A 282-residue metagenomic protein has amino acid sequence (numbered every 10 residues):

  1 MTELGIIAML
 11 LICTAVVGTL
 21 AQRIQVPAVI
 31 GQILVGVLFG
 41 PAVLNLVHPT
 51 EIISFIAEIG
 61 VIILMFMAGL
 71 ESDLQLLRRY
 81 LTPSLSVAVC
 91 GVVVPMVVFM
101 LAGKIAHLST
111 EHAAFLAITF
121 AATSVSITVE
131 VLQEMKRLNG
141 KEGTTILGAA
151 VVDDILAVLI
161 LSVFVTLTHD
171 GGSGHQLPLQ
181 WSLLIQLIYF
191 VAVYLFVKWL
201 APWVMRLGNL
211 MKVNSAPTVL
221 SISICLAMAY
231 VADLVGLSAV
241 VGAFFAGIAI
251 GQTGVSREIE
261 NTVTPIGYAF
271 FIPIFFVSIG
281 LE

Functional and structural regions predicted by a protein language model:
M1-E3, L44-I52, L101-H112, V165-P178 (+2 more regions): Helix-coil boundary and interhelical linker segments in multi-pass alpha-helical membrane proteins
T2-G18, D73-I105, H175-V193: Entry/N-cap segments of selected transmembrane alpha helices and their immediately preceding amphipathic helices
I7-A8, I12-V16, I155-F270, I274: Core mid-bundle transmembrane helix pairs that form the ion/substrate translocation pathway in diverse multi-pass
I7-L10, A28, Q32-I33, V37 (+8 more regions): Alpha-helical transmembrane segments of multi-pass membrane proteins, especially transporters and channels
A21-A28, L46-F55, L70-V87, L108-T110 (+5 more regions): Interfacial helix-loop-helix linkers and transmembrane-helix boundary segments in multi-pass membrane proteins
Q32-A42, S86-M100, G148-S162, V213-A229 (+1 more regions): Small-residue-rich segments of transmembrane alpha-helices in multi-pass membrane proteins, especially helix faces
V35-F39, S54-Y80, V165, F196 (+2 more regions): Hydrophobic transmembrane alpha-helices of secondary-active transporters and Na+-translocating membrane complexes
L64, A68-E71, V94-M100, T119-I160: Short helical (or helix-break) motifs at transmembrane helix termini and adjacent helical loops in multi-pass membrane
